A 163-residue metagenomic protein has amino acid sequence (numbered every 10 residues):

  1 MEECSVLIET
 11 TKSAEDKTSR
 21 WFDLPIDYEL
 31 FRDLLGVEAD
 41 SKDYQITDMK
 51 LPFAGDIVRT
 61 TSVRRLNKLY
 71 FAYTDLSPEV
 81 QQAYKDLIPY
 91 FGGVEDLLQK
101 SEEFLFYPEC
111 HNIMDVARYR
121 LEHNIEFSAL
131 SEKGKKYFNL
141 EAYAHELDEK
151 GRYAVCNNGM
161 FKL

Functional and structural regions predicted by a protein language model:
M1, R118-L163: Acidic, proline/glycine-rich low-complexity IDRs
M1-K42: N-terminal ordered "arm"
E2-C4, F53-R64, L97, K150-L163: Non-transmembrane, interaction-prone alpha-helical and coil segments associated with secretion and export
E9-E15, M49-L51, C156-F161: Short, flexible beta-strand-to-coil junctions
Y28, I113-M114, L140: Alpha-helix initiation and N-capping motif
Y28-E95: Structured domain cores in non-transmembrane regions
Y84-K85, P89-I125, A129, K133 (+1 more regions): Extracytoplasmic/secretory-pathway segments with low complexity and glycosylation-like composition
